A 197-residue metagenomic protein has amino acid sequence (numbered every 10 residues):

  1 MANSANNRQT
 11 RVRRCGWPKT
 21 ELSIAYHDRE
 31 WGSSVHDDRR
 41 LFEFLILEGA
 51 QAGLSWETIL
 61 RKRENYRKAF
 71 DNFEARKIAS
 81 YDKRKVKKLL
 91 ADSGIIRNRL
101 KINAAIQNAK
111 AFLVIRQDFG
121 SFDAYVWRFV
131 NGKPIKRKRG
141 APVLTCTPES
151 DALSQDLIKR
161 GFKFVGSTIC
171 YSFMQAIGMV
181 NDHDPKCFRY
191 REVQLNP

Functional and structural regions predicted by a protein language model:
M1-P197: HhH-family (HhH-GPD) DNA N-glycosylase catalytic core used in base-excision repair
